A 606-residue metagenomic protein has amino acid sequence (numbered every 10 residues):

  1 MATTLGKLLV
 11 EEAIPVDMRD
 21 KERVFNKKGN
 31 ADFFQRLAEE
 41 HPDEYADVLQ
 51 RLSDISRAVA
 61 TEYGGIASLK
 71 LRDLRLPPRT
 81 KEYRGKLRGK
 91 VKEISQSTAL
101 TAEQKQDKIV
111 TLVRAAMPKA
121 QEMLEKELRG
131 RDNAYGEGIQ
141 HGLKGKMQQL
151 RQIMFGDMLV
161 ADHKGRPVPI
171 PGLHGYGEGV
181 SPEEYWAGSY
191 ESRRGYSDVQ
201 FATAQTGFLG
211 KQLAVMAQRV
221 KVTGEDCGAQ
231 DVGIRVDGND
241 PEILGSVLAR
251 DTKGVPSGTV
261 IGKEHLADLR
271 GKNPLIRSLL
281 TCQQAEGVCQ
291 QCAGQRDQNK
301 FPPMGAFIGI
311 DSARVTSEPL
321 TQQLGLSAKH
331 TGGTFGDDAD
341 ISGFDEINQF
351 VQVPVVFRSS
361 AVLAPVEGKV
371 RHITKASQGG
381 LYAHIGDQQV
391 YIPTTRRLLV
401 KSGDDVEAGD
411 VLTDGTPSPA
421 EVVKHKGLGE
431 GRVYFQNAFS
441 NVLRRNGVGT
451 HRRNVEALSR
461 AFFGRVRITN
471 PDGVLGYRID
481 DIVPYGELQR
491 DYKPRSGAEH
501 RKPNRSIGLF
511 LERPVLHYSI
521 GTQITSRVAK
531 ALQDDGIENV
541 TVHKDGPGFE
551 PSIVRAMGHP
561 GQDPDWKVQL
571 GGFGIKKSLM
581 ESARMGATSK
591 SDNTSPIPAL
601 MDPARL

Functional and structural regions predicted by a protein language model:
M1-Q50, E62, K70, L74 (+3 more regions): Intrinsically disordered, low-complexity regulatory segments
D54, K164-V168, G172, G179-V180: Structured, charged N-terminal subsegments at the starts of enzyme catalytic cores and at intra-chain domain/subunit
G89-S95, L128-N133: Nucleotide/pyrophosphate-binding catalytic subdomain
A99: Short, charged, surface-exposed loops that flank catalytic or proteolytic processing sites
Q104-M154: Gly/Pro-rich turn-and-neighbor structural signature
Q140-G165, I170, T469-N470: Extended amphipathic alpha-helical segments with heptad-repeat/coiled-coil character used for oligomerization, fusion
